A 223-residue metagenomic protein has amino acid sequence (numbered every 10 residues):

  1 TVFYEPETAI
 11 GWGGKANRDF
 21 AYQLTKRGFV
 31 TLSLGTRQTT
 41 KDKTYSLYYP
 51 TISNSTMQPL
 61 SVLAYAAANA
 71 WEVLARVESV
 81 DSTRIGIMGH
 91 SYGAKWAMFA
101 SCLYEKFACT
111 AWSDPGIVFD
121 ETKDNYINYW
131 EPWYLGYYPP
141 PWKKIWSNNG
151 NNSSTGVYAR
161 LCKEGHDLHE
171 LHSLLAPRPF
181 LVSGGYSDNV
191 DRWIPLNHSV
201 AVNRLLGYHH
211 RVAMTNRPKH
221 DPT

Functional and structural regions predicted by a protein language model:
T1-R76, K123-N125: Cap/lid segment of the alpha/beta-hydrolase catalytic domain
E7-K15, N54-V62, I87-M88, M98 (+3 more regions): Alpha-helix capping and helix-loop boundary segments enriched in small/acidic/polar residues
Y22, M98-F99, S173: Alpha-helical segments flanking ligand/cofactor-binding loops in enzyme cores
R27-V30, D81-R84, E105-C109, A176-F180 (+1 more regions): Loop/turn elements at helix/coil->beta-strand transitions in domains of secreted/extracellular proteins
N69-Y137, R160-L161: Primarily recognizes the serine-hydrolase "nucleophile elbow" in alpha/beta-hydrolase and SGNH/GDSL folds
W112-L171, V190-R192, R204-H209: Mobile cap/lid helix-loop segments that gate and shape the active-site cleft of serine hydrolases
A176-V190: Conserved strand-to-loop "acid loop" that flanks and positions the catalytic carboxylate
L196-N197, A201-T223: C-terminal catalytic histidine-bearing segment of alpha/beta-hydrolase fold enzymes
